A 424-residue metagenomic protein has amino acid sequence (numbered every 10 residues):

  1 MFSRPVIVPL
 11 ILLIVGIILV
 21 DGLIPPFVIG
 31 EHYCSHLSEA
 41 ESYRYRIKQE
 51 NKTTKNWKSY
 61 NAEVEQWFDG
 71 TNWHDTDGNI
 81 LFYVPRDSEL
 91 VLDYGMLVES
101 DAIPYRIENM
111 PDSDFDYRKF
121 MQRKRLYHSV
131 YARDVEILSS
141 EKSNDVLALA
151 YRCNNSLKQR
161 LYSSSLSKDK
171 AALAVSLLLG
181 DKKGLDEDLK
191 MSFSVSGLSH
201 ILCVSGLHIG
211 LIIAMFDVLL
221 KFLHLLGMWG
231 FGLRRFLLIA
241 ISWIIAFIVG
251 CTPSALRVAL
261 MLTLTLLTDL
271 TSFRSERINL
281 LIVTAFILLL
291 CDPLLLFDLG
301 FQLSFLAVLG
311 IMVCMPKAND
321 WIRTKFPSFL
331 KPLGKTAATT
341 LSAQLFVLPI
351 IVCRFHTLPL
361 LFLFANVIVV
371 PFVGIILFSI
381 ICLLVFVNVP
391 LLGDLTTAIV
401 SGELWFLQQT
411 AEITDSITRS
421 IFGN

Functional and structural regions predicted by a protein language model:
M1-Y33, Y43-R44, I137-S139, L220-W229 (+2 more regions): Transmembrane helix-bundle segments that form internal channels/tunnels in multi-pass membrane proteins, characterized
F2-L12, V130, D186-L363: Hydrophobic alpha-helical transmembrane segments in multi-pass membrane proteins
L23-H200: Membrane-interface helix/helix-cap signal primarily in integral membrane proteins
R123-K124, N154, K170-A171, D186 (+7 more regions): Alpha-helix initiation and N-capping motif
D145, L149, A255, F329 (+1 more regions): Conserved acidic
N154, A174, S194, I213-F216 (+3 more regions): Hydrophobic face of alpha-helices
S165-D169, P253, E276, D415: Proline-centered turn/helix-capping motifs that create local helix->coil transitions or kinks
